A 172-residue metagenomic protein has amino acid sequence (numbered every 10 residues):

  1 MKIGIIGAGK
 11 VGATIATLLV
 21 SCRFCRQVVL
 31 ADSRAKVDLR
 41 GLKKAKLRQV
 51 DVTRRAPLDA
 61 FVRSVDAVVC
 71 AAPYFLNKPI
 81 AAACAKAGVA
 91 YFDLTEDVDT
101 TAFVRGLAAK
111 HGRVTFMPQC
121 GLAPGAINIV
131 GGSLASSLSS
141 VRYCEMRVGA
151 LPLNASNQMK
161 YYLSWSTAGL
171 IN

Functional and structural regions predicted by a protein language model:
I3-G7: Conserved N-terminal Rossmann-fold NAD(P)-binding element of oxidoreductases
V11: Hydrophobic/small residue at the entry helix of a nucleotide-binding pocket
F24-G41: NAD(P)-binding Rossmann-fold cofactor-contacting core
D51-S64: Conserved Rossmann-fold cofactor-binding substructure of NAD(P)-dependent oxidoreductases
V62, D66-A71, Y91-D93: N-terminal Rossmann-like NAD(P) cofactor-binding module of classical short-chain dehydrogenase/reductase
P73, A82-A102: ADP-ribose/adenylate-binding Rossmann-like module
L94-M117: Rossmann-fold NAD(P)-binding glycine/threonine-rich loop
V114-N172: Rossmann-like dinucleotide-binding core of oxidoreductases
